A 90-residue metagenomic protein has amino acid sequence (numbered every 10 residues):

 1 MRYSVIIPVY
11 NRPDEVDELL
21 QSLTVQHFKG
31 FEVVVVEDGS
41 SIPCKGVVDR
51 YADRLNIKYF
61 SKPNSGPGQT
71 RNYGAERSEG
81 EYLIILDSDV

Functional and structural regions predicted by a protein language model:
M1-V25: N-proximal low-complexity "stem/linker" segments adjacent to membrane-targeting elements
R2-Y3, F31, G80: Local beta-strand N-terminus motif with an aromatic residue
N11, L23, D38-S40, S65 (+1 more regions): Conserved short acidic donor-positioning loop in nucleotide-sugar-dependent glycosyltransferases
L20-S61: Acidic donor-binding segment of Leloir-type glycosyltransferases
F60, L86-D89: A broad helix-preferring feature
K62-S78: Glycine-rich, basic loop-to-helix element that forms the pyrophosphate-binding segment of sugar-nucleotide handling
L83: Short aromatic/hydrophobic "clamp" motif used to bind/position activated sugar donors
